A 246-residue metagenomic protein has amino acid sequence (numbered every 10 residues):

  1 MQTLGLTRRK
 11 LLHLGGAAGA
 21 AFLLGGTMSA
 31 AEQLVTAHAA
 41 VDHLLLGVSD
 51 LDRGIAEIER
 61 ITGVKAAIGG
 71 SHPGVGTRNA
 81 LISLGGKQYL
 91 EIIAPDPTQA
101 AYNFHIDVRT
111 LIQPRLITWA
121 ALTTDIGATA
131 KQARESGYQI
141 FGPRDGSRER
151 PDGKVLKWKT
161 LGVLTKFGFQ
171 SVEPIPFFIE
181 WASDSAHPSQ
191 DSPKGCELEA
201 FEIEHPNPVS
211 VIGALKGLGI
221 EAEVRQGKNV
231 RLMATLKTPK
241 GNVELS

Functional and structural regions predicted by a protein language model:
Q2-A18: N-terminal secretory signal peptides and thylakoid transit peptides that target proteins across membranes
L11, G70, L81-S83, L90-I92 (+2 more regions): Vicinal oxygen chelate
A20-G26: Hydrophobic h-region of N-terminal signal peptides that target proteins for export in Gram-negative bacteria
G26-H43: C-terminal segment of N-terminal export signals and the immediately downstream linker at the start of the mature
A39-L51, R78-G85, F104-A133, C196-N207 (+1 more regions): Vicinal oxygen chelate
D52-T62, V209-L218: Amphipathic alpha-helical segments
R53-V108: Glycine/small-residue-rich interface belts in oligomeric ring/scaffold proteins and their assembly partners
